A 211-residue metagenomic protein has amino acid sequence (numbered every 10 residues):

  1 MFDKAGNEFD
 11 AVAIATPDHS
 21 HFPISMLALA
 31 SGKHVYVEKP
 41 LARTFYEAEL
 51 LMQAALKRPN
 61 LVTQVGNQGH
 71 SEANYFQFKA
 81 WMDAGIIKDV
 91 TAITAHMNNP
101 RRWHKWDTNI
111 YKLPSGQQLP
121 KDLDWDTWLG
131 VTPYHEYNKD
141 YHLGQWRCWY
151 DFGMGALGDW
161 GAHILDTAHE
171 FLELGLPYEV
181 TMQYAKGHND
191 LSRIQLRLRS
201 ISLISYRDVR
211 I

Functional and structural regions predicted by a protein language model:
M1-I14: A structured beta-alpha segment of the ubiquitous adenosine-cofactor-binding alpha/beta core
D3, Q53, A80: Replace "anionic and nucleotidyl ligands
T16-H19: N-terminal glycine-rich "phosphate-gripper" loop used for MgATP/nucleotide binding and carboxylate activation
F22-S71, G85: Beta-strand-loop-alpha-helix segment that lines the small-molecule cofactor/substrate pocket of alpha/beta enzymes
N60-Q64, G69-M182, H188-D190, S200-Y206: Predominantly a Rossmann-like dinucleotide-binding segment in NAD(P)-dependent oxidoreductases
Q195: Short, Gly/Pro- and small/polar-rich lid/capping loops
